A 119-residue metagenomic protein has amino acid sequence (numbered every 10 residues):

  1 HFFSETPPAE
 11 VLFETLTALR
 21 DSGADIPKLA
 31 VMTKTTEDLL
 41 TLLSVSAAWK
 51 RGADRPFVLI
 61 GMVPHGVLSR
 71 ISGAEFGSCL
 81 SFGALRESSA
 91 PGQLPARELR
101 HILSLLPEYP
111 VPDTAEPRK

Functional and structural regions predicted by a protein language model:
H1-R118: Catalytic alpha/beta core domains of metabolic enzymes, predominantly
